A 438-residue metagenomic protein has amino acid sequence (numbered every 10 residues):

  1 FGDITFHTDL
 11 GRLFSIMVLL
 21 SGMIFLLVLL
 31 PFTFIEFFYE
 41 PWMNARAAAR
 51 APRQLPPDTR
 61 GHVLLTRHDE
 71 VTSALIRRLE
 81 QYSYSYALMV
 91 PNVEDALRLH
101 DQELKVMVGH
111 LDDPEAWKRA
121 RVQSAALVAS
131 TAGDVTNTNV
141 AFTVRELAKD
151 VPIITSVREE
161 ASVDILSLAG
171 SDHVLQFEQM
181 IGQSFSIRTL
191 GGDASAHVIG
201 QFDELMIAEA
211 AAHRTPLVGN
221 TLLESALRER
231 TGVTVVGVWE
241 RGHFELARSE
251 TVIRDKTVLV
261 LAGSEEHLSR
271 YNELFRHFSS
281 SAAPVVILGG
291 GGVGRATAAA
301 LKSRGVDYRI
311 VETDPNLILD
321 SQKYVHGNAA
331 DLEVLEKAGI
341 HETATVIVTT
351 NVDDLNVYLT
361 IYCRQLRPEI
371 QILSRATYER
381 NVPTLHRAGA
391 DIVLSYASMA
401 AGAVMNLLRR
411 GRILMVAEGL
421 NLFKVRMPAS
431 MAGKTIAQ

Functional and structural regions predicted by a protein language model:
F1-Q438: Cytosolic regulatory regions of ion transport systems
